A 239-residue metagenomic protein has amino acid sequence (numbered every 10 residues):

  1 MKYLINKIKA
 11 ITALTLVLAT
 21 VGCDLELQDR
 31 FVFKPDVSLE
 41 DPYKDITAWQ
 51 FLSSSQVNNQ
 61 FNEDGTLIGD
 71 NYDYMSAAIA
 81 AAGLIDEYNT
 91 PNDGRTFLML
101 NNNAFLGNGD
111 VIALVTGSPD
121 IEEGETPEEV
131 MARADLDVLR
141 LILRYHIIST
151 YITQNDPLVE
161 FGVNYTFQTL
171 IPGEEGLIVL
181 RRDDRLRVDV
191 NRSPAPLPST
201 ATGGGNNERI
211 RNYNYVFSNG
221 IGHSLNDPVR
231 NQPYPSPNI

Functional and structural regions predicted by a protein language model:
M1-T12: Bacterial N-terminal signal peptides that target proteins for export
L18-G22: C-terminal motif of bacterial Sec signal peptides marking the signal peptidase cleavage site
C23-I239: Mature, structured domains of secreted/extracytosolic soluble proteins
